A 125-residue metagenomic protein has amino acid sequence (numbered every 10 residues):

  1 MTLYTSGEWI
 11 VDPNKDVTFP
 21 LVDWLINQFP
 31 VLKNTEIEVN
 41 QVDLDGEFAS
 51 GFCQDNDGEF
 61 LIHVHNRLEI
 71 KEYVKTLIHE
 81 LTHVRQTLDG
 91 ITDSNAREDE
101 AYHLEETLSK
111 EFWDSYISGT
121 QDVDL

Functional and structural regions predicted by a protein language model:
T2-E8: Acidic/histidine-rich, surface-exposed loop or edge segments in extracytoplasmic proteins
V11-N34: Zn2+-dependent metallopeptidase catalytic core
N14, T18, V74, R97: Hydrophobic (often cysteine-bearing) scaffold residues that line and stabilize catalytic clefts of nucleotide/cofactor
L25, I37-V39, I62, L77: Hydrophobic beta-strand residues in large extracellular and virion-surface proteins
E38-L61, I70: Catalytic zinc-binding patch centered on the HExxH motif and its immediate surroundings that defines zinc-dependent
G58-L77, I91-D93: Short pre-active-site segment immediately N-terminal to the catalytic Zn-binding motif
L81-A96: Catalytic Zn2+-binding segment of zinc metalloproteases
D93-L125: Post-HExxH zinc-binding segment in Zn-dependent metallohydrolases
